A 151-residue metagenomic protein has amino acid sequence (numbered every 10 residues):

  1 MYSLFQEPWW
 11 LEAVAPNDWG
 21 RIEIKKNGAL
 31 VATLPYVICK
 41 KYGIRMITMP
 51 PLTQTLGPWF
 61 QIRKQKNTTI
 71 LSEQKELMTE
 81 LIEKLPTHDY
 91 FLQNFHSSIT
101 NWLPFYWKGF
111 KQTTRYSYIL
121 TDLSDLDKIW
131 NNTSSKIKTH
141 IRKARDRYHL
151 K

Functional and structural regions predicted by a protein language model:
M1, A13-A15, L81-P86: Alpha-helix C-terminal capping segments
M1-W9, D146-K151: Short amphipathic alpha-helix that is part of the acyltransferase structural core
W10-L11, M78-E83, I141: Short amphipathic alpha-helical segments and helix-helix/interface helices
E12-E76: Conserved donor-binding loop and adjoining core beta-sheet/short helix segment in diverse acyl/aminoacyl transferases
W19, T55, Y90, R115-S117: Extracellular structured ligand-interaction cores
C39-K41, S97-T100, D125: Short, solvent-exposed loop/turn segments at secondary-structure junctions
S72-T114: Non-catalytic accessory segments adjacent to catalytic cores
P104-K151: Acyltransferase donor/substrate-recognition loop-hinge adjacent to the catalytic core
